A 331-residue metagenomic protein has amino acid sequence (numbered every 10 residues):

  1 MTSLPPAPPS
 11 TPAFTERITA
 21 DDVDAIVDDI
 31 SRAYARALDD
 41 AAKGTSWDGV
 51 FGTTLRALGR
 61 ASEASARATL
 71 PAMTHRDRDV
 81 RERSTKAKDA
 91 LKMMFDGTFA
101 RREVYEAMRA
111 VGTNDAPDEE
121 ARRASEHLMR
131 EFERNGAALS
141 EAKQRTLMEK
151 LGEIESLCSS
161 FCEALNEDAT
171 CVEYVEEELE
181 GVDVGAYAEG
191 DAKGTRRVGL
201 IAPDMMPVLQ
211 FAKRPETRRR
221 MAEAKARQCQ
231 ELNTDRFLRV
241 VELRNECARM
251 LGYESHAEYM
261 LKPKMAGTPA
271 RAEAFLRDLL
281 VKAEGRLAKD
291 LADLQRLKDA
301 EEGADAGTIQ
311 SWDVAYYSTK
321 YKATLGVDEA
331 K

Functional and structural regions predicted by a protein language model:
T2-V182: N-terminal helix-rich structural modules
S3-P5, T45-G49, G59-T69, F132 (+7 more regions): Long, compositionally biased intrinsically disordered regulatory segments in eukaryotic proteins
L91, C247-A248: Eukaryotic all-alpha helical interaction scaffolds
E120, A124-E126, R145, E153-S156 (+5 more regions): Active-site-proximal, well-structured secondary-structure segments within enzyme catalytic domains
E133-A137, A226, G326: A broad detector of the eukaryotic-type serine/threonine protein kinase catalytic domain
D191-Q228, D313-Y321: Active-site-adjacent "gating/activation" loops or surface patches in catalytic cores
E231: Substrate/cofactor-recognition hotspot
